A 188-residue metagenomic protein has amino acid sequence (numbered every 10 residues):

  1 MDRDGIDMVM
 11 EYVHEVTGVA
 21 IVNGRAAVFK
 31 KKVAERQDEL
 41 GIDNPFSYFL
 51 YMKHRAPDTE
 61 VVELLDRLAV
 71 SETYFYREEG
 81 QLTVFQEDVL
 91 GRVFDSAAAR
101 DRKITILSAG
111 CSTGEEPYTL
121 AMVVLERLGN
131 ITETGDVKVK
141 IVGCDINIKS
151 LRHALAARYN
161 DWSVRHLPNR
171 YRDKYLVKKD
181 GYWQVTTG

Functional and structural regions predicted by a protein language model:
D2-L107: Conserved AdoMet
V19, Y118, K149: Glycine-centered loop/turn positions within well-structured domains that cap or flank conserved ligand/cofactor-binding
T83, Y118, R152: Alpha-helical elements of the RecA-like P-loop NTPase motor core of helicases
V89, V93, V124-I131, R158: Active-site catalytic pocket residues across diverse enzymes, especially alpha/beta-hydrolases
D101-L120, K140-V142: Conserved class I S-adenosyl-L-methionine
A109, N130-G188: Extended basic-aromatic, gly/pro-enriched interface segments that bind polyanionic ligands
T113-E133: Conserved SAM-binding loop of SAM-dependent methyltransferases across substrates and taxa, primarily the Class I
